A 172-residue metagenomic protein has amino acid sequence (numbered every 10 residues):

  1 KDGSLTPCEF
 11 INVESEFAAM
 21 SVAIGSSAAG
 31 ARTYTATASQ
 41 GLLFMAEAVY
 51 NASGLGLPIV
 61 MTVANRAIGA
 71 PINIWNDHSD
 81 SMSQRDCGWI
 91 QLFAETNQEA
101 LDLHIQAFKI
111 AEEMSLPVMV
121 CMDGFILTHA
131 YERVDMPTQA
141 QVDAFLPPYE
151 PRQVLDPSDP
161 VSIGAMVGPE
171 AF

Functional and structural regions predicted by a protein language model:
K1-N76, W89-E112: Thiamine diphosphate
P7-F10, S81, G88, P160 (+1 more regions): Generic secondary-structure boundary/loop-capping signal
T33-Y34, L55-I59, S81-R85, E113-L116 (+1 more regions): Short, surface-exposed linear patches
W75-T128, M136, P148-E150: Conserved thiamine diphosphate
V118-F172: Conformationally flexible catalytic loops at phosphate/diphosphate-handling active centers
